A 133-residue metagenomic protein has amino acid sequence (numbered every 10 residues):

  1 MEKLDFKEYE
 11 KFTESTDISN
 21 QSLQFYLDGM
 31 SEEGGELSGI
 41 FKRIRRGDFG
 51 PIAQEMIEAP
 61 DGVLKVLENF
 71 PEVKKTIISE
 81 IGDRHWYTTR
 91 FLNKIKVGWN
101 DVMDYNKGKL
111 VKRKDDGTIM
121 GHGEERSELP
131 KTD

Functional and structural regions predicted by a protein language model:
M1-D133: Flexible "arm" and connector segments at domain edges
